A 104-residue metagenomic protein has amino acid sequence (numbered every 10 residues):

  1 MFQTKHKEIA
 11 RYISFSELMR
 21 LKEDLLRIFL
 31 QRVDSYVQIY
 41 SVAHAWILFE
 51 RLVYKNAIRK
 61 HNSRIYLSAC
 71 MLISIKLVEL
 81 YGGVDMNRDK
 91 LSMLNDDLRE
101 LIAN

Functional and structural regions predicted by a protein language model:
M1-V42, L48, L52-K55: Acidic, Ser/Thr/Pro-rich regulatory low-complexity segments at or just upstream of the first helical elements of major
R20, K60-I65, V78-A103: Extended intrinsically disordered, low-complexity coil regions enriched in Ser, Thr, Gly, Ala and often Pro
Q31, L48-I58, K76-G83, E100: Short amphipathic alpha-helical interaction elements and helix-loop-helix interfaces that mediate dimerization
A45, N104: Alpha-helical segment that forms one wall of the substrate-binding/catalytic cleft in peptidoglycan-active domains
Y66-I75: Short, structured motif recognition centered on aromatic/hydrophobic residues
